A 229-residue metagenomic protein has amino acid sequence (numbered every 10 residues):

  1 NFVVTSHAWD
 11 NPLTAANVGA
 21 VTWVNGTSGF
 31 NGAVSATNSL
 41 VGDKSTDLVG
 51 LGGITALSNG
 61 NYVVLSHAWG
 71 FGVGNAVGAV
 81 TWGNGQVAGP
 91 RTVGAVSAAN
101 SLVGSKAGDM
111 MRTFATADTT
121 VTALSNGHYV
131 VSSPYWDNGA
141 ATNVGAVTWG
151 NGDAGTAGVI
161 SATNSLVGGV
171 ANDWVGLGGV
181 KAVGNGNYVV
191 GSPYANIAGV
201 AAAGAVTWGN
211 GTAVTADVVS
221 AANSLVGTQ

Functional and structural regions predicted by a protein language model:
N1-Q229: Conserved beta-strand/short-helix segments that make up beta-rich extracellular adhesion/recognition modules
